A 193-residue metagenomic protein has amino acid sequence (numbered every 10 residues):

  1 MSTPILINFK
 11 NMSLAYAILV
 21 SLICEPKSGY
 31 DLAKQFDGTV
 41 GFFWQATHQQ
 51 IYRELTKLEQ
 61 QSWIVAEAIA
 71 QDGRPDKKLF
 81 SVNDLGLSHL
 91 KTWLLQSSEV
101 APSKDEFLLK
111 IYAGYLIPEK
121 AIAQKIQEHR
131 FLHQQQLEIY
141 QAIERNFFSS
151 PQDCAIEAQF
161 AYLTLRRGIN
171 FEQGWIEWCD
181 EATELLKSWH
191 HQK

Functional and structural regions predicted by a protein language model:
S2-S103: Basic helix-turn-helix/winged-helix DNA-binding cores and closely related short helical interaction motifs
S28, L32, E54, Q60 (+2 more regions): Amphipathic, well-ordered alpha-helical segments in soluble domains
W44, E119, I126, H133 (+3 more regions): Amphipathic alpha-helical coiled-coil segments and their boundaries
T92-I139: Amphipathic alpha-helical dimerization/coiled-coil segments that flank or bridge DNA-binding/regulatory modules
A123, R130, Q134-L137, E144 (+4 more regions): Heptad-repeat amphipathic alpha-helical coiled-coil interaction surface used for oligomerization/assembly
I143-L163: Acidic interhelical loop/turn segments
A182-K193: Long amphipathic alpha-helical coiled-coil segments
